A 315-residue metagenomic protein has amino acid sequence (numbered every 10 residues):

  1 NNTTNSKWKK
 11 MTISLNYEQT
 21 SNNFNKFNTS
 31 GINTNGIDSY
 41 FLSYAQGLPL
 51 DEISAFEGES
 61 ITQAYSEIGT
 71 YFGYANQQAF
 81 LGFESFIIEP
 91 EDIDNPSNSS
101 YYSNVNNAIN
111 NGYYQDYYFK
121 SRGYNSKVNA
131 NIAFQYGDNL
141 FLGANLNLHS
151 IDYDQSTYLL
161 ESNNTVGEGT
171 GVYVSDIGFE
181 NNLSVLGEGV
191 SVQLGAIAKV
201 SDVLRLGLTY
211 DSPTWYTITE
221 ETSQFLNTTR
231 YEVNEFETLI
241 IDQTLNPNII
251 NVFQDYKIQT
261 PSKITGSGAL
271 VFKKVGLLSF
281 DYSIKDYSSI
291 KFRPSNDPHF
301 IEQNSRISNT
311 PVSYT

Functional and structural regions predicted by a protein language model:
T3-Y314: Outer-membrane beta-barrel porins/channels
